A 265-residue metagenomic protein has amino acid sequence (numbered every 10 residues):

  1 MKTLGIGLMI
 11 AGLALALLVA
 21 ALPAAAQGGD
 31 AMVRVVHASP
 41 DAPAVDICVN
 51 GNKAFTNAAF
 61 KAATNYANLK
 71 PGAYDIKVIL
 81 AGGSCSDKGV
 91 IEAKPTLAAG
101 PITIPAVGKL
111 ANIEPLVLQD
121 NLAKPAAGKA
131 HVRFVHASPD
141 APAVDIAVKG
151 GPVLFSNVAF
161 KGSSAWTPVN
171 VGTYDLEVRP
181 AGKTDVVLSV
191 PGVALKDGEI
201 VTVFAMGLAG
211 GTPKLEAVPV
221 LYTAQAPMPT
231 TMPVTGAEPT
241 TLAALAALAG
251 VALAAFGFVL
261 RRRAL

Functional and structural regions predicted by a protein language model:
M1-A11, T240-A243: Bacterial N-terminal signal peptides that target proteins for export
M9-A20: Bacterial N-terminal signal peptides
L18-A21, A25-L265: Intrinsically disordered, low-complexity polar regions and short flexible loop motifs
